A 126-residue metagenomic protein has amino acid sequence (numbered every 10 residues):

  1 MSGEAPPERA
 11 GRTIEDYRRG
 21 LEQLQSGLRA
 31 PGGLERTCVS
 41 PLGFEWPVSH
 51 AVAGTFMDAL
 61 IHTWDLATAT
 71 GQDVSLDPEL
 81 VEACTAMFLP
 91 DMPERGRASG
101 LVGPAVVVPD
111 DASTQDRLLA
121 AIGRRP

Functional and structural regions predicted by a protein language model:
M1-P126: Structured surface interface patches that mediate subunit assembly and partner/cofactor docking
